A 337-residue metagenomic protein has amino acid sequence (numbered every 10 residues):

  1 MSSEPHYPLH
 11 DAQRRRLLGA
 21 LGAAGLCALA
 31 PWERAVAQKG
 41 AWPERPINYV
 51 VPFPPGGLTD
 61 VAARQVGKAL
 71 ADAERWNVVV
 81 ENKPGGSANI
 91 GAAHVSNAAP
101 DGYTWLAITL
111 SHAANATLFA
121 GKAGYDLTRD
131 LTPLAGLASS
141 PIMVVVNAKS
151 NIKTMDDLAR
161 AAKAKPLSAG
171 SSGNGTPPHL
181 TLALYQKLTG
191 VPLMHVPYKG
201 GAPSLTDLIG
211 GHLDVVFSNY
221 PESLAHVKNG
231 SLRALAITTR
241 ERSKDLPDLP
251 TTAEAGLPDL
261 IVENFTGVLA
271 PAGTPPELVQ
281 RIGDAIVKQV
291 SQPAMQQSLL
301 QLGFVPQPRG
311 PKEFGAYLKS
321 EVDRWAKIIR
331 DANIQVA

Functional and structural regions predicted by a protein language model:
M1-Q13, A20-A28: N-terminal secretory signal peptides
L21, G25, P46, N82 (+14 more regions): Conserved functional loop/turn residues at catalytic and ligand-binding sites
A30-W32: N-terminal signal peptide c-region/cleavage motif recognized by signal peptidases
V36-R129, V191-D214, P308, V336-A337: N-terminal (or domain-start) structured segment
E44-P46, K187-L188, K228, E254 (+1 more regions): An extracytoplasmic/periplasmic, membrane-proximal ligand-sensing/linker region
N97-G102, L118-P203, T252, F265-S298: Hinge/capping helix and adjacent helix->loop/strand transition within the periplasmic-binding protein
S139, E222-S291, S320-D323: C-terminal lobe and pocket-closing loops of periplasmic/extracytoplasmic Venus-flytrap solute-binding proteins
S168-N174, P178-L249: Ligand-binding pocket segment of bilobal, Venus flytrap-like solute-binding proteins
